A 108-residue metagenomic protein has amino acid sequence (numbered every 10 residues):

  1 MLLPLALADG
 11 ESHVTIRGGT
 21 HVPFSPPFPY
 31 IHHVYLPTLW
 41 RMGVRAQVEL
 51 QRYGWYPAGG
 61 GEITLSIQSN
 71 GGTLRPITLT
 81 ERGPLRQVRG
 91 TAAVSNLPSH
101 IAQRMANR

Functional and structural regions predicted by a protein language model:
M1-Q47, T64: A generic, well-ordered mixed alpha/beta core segment in the N-terminal half of proteins
L7, R41-V44, Q51-R108: Phosphate/diphosphate-binding glycine-rich loops and adjacent basic-rich segments that engage nucleotide
